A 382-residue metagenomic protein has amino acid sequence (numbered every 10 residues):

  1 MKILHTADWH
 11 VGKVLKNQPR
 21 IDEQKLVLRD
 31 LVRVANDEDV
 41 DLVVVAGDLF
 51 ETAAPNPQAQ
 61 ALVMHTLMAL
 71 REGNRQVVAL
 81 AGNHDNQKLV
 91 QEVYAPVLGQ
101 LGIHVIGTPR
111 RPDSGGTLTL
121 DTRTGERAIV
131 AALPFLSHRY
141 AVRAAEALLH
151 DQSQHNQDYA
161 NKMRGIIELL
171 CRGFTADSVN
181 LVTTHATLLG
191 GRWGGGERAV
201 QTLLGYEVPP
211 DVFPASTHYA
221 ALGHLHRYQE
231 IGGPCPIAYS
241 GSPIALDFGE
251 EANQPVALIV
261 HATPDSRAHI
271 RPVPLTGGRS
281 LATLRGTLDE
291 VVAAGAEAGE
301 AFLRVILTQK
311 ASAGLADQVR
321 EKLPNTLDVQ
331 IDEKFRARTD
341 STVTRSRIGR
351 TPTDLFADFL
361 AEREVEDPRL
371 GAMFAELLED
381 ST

Functional and structural regions predicted by a protein language model:
M1-M68, E72-R75, A372, E376-T382: N-terminal active-site segment of His-dependent metallophosphoesterases
T6-A7, V43-D48, Q76-N83, H104-P109 (+3 more regions): Active-site neighborhood of phospho(di)ester-bond hydrolases with catalytic His/Asp-centered motifs
H10, V40-Q58, R75-L89, L188-L204: Active-site neighborhood of divalent metal-dependent phosphoester/pyrophosphate hydrolases
V14-K16, L49-T66, A81-L101, I106-G107 (+3 more regions): Metal-dependent catalytic neighborhoods of phosphoester/phosphodiester hydrolases
D37, L42, H261-T382: Accessory, non-catalytic peripheral segments of nucleic-acid enzymes
P96, Q100-L203, T263, P274: Conserved catalytic scaffold of divalent metal-dependent phosphoesterases
G99, L188-S266: Conserved beta-sheet core of the metallophosphoesterase superfamily
G116-A128, L133, C235-G299: Binuclear metal-dependent phosphoesterase catalytic core
